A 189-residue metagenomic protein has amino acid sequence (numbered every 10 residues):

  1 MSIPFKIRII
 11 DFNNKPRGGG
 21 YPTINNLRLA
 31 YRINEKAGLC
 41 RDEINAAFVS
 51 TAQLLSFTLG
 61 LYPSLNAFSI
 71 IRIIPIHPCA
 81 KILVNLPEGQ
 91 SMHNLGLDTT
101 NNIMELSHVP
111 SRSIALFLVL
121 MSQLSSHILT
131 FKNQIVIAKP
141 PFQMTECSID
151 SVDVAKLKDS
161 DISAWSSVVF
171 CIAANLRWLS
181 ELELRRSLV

Functional and structural regions predicted by a protein language model:
M1-S91: Extended, charged coiled-coil scaffold/tether segments in eukaryotic proteins that mediate oligomerization
L83-V189: Cytosolic terminal low-complexity segments enriched in Ser/Thr and acidic residues
